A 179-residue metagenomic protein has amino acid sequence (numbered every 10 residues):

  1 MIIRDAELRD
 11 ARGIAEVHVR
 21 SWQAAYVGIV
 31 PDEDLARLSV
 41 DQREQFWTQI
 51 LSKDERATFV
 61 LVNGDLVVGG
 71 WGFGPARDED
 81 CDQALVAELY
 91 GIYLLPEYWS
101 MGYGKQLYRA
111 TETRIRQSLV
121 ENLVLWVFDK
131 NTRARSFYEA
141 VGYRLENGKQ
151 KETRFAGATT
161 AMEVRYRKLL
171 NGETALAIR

Functional and structural regions predicted by a protein language model:
M1-I3: Extreme N-terminal starter segment of soluble prokaryotic enzymes
D5-R9, E16-I29, E33-E97, K105-A110 (+4 more regions): Acetyl-CoA-dependent GNAT
G13, E88, N122, R133: Amphipathic alpha-helical recognition patches that constitute DNA-binding helices
D78, V124-V127, E139, R144-V164: Conserved catalytic-core motifs of GNAT/GCN5-like acyltransferases
L95-E97, M101, D129-K130: Active-site acidic-Proline motif in GNAT/NAT acetyltransferases
W99-M101, K105, E112, V124 (+1 more regions): Accessory recognition modules or surfaces
G104, Y108, K130-A134, Q150-G157: Short glycine/proline-centered loop/turn elements that form peptide/ligand docking sites
